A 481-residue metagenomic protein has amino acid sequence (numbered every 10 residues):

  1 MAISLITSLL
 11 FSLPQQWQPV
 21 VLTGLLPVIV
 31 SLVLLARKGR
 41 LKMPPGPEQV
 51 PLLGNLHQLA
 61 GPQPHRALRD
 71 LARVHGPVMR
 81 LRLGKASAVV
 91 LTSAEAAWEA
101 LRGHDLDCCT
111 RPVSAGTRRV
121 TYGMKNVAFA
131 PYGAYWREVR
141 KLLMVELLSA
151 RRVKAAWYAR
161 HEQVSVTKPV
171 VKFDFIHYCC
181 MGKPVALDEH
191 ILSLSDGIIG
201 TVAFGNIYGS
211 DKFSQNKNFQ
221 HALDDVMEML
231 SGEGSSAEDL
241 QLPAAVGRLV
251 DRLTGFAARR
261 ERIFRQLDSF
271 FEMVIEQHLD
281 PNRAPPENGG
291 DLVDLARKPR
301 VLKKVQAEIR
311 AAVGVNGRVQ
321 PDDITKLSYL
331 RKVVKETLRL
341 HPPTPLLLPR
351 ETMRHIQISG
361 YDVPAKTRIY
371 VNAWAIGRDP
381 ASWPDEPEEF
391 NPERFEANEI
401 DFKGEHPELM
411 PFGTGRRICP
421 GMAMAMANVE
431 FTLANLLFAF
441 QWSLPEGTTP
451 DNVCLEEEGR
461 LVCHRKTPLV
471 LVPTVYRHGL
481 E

Functional and structural regions predicted by a protein language model:
A2-R40, A427: Terminal signal-anchor or tail-anchor transmembrane helices that tether membrane-associated enzymes to cellular
R40-P62, R66-A159, G182, A186 (+3 more regions): Cytochrome P450 substrate-recognition site 1
L56-G76, Q320-G360: Conserved cytochrome P450 K-helix E-x-x-R motif and the immediately C-terminal K′/meander segment
P112-V120, K154-V293, K304, V319-D322: Cytochrome P450 heme-thiolate monooxygenase catalytic core
S195, I199, F204, I263 (+7 more regions): Central I-helix of cytochrome P450 enzymes
P299-V301, M422-H464: Cytochrome P450 heme-binding "Cys pocket" and the immediately downstream C-terminal segment
S359, E396-V429, E456-E458: Cytochrome P450 heme-thiolate "Cys pocket" and heme-binding signature region
V371-D401: Conserved cytochrome P450 K-helix/beta-meander segment immediately N-terminal to the heme-binding cysteine loop
